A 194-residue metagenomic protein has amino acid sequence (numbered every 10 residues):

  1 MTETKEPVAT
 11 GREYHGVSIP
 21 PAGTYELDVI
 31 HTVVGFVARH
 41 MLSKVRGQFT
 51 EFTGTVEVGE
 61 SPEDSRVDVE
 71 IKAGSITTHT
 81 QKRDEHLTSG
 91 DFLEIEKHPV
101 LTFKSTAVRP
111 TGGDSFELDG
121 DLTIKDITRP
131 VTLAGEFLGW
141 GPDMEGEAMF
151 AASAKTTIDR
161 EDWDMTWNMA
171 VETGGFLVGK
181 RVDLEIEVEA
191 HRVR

Functional and structural regions predicted by a protein language model:
M1-R194: Low-complexity, acidic/polar, glycine-enriched regions of mature
